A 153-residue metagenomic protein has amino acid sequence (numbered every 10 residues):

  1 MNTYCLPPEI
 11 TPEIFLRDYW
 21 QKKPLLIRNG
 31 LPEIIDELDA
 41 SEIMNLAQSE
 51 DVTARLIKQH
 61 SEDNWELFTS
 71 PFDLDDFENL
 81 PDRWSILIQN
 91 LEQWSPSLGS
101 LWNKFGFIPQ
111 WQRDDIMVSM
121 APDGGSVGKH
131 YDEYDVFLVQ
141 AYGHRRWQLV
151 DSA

Functional and structural regions predicted by a protein language model:
M1-D18, L31-A153: Active-site region of the double-stranded beta-helix
Q21-K23: Non-catalytic, conserved peripheral segments adjacent to functional cores
